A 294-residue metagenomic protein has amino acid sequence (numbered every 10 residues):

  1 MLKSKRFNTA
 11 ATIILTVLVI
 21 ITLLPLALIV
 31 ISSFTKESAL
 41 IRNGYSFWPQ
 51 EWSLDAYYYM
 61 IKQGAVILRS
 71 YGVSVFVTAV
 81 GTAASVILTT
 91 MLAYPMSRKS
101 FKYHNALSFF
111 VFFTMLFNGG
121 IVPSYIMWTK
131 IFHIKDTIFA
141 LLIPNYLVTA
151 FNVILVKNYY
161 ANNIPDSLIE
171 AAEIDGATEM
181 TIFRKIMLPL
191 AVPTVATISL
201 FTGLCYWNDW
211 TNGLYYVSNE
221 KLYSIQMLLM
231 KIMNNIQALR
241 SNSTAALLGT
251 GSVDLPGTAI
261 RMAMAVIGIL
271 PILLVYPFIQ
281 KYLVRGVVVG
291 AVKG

Functional and structural regions predicted by a protein language model:
M1-G294: A hydrophobic, multi-pass inner-membrane permease signature
